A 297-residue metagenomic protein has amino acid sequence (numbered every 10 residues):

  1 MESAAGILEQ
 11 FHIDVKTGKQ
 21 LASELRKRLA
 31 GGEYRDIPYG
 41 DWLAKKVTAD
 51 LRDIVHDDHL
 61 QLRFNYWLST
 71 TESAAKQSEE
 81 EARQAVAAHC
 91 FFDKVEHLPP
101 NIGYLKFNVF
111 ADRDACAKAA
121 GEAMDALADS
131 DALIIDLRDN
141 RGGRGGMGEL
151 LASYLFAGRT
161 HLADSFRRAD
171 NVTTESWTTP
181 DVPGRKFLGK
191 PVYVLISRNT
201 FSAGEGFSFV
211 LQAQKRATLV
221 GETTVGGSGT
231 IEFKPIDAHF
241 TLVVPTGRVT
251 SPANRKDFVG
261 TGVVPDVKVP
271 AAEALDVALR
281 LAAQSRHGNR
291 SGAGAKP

Functional and structural regions predicted by a protein language model:
A4, L51, L105, I135 (+3 more regions): Terminal peptide-recognition signature
V15-P100, R286-P297: Extended, small/polar residue-biased N-terminal targeting/export presequences and adjacent propeptide/linker tracts
Y66-T70, V109-R113, D139-G145, H161 (+4 more regions): Solvent-exposed loop/turn segments at secondary-structure junctions within structured extracellular/periplasmic domains
A85, H89-A117, A253-N254: STAS-typified acidic loop motif
L105-V109, D129-G142, L195: Short acidic catalytic loops
R113-D131: A short, well-ordered alpha-helical element
G142-P191, G229-P235, T246-T250: Gly/Ser/Thr-rich loop/hinge elements
V259-P297: Low-complexity, Gly/Ser/Thr/Pro-rich intrinsically disordered linker/tail segments
